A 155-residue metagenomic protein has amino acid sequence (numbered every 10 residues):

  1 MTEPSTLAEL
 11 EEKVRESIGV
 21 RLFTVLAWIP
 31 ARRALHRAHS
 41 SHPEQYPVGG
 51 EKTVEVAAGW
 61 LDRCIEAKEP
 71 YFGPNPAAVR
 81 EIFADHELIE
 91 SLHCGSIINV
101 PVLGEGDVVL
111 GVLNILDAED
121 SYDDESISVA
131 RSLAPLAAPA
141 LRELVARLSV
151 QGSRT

Functional and structural regions predicted by a protein language model:
T2-V25: Amphipathic alpha-helical coiled-coil segments that mediate homodimerization and allosteric signal transmission
L7, D117-T155: Juxtadomain coupling helices with adjacent low-complexity linkers
L22, H86, N99, V112: Short hydrophobic/aromatic beta-strand element in the GNAT-like acyltransferase core that lines or flanks the acyl-donor
V25-V48: GAF sensory/regulatory domain recognition with acknowledged cross-activation on helical regulatory dimers
Q45-E81, E90-H93: Regulatory sensory and allosteric helical modules in signal-transduction proteins and certain transcription factors
S96-L103: A short, aliphatic-rich beta-strand micro-motif
L103-D117: Sensory-domain boundary capping and coupling elements
